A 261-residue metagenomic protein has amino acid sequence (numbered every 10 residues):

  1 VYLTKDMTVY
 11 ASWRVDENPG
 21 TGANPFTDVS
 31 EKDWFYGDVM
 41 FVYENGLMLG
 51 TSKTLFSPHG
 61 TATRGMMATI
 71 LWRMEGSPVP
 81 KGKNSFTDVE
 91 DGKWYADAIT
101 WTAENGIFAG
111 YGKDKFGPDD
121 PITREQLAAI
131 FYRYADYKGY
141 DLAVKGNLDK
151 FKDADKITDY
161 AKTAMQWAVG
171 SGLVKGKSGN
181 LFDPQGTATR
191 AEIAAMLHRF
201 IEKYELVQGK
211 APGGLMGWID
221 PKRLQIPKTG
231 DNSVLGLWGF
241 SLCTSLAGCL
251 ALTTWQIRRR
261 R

Functional and structural regions predicted by a protein language model:
V1-V9: Serine/threonine-rich, repeat-prone extracellular segments and beta-strand-based repeat modules of secreted/surface
A11, V39-V42, T102, G230: Extracellular/surface recognition and adhesion modules
V15-Y36, L49-D97, E104-E125, F131-K162 (+3 more regions): Feature responds to low-complexity, polar/acidic, surface-exposed segments characteristic of secreted/exported proteins
A188-E192: Acidic helix/loop microenvironments that form the catalytic cleft of cell-wall polysaccharide enzymes
G236-A247: A short, hydrophobic C-terminal helix/tail in secreted or cell-surface proteins
A247-R261: C-terminal membrane-anchoring or membrane-association module
